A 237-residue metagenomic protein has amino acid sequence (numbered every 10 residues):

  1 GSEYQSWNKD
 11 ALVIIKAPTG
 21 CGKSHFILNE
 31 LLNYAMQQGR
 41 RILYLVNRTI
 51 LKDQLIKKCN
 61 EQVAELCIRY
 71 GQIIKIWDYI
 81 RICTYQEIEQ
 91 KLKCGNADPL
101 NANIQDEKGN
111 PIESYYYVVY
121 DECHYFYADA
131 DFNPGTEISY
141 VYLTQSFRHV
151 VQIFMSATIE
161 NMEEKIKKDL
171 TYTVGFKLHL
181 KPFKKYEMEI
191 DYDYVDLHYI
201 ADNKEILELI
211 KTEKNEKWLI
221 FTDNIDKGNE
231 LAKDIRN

Functional and structural regions predicted by a protein language model:
G1-K9: Pre-Walker A adenine-sensing motif
K9-N29: Walker A/P-loop
H25-Y70: Conserved P-loop
R41-K52, L209-R236: Conserved strand-helix element at the start of the C-terminal RecA-like helicase core
Y44, R81-T84, V119, V150-A157: Structural recognition of the conserved hydrophobic beta-strand(s) that form the central parallel beta-sheet of P-loop
C59-D106: Inter-Walker segment of RecA-like/P-loop motor cores
L100-S146, V151: SF2 helicase catalytic motif II
I159-I210: Interdomain hinge/linker at the junction between the two RecA-like core domains of SF2 helicases
